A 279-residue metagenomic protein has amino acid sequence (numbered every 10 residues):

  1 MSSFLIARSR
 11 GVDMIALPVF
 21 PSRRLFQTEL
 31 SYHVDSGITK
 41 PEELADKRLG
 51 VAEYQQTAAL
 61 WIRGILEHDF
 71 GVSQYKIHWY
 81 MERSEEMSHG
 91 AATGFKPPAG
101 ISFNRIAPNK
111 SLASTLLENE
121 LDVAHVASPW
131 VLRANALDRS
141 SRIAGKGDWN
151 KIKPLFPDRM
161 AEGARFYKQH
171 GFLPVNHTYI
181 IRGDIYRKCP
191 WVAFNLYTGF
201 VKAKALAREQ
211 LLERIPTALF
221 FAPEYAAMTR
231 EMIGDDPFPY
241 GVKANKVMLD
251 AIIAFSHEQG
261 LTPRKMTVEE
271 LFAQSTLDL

Functional and structural regions predicted by a protein language model:
M1-H89, G94: Short, glycine-/small- and polar/acidic-enriched structural segments that line small-molecule recognition paths
S2, H89-L212: Pocket-lining segment of extracytoplasmic ligand-binding domains
T39, I77-S114, T267-D278: Short helix-initiation/N-cap motifs at beta->coil->alpha
D46, P174-T178, D235-P237: Short, solvent-exposed beta-strand edge segments and adjacent coil->beta transition regions
G50-Y54, A58, N104, Y240 (+1 more regions): Conserved aromatic-histidine-acidic binding/catalytic patches
I180, I185-E258: Secondary-structure end/capping motifs
V247-L279: Tryptophan-rich aromatic "cage" segments
